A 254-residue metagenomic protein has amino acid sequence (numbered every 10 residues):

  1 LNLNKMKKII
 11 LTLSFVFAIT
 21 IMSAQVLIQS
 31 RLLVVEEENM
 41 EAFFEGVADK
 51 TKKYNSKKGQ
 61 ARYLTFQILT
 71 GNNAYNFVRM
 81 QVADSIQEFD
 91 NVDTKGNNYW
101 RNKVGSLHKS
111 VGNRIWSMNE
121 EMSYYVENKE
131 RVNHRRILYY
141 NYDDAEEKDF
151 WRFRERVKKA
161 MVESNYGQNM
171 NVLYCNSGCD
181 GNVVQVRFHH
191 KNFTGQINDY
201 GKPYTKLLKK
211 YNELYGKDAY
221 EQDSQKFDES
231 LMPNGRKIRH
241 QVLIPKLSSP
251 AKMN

Functional and structural regions predicted by a protein language model:
L1-L27: Bacterial Sec-dependent N-terminal signal peptides
S23-N254: Short S/T/G/P-rich N-terminal loop/turn motif that feeds into the first structured element of a domain
